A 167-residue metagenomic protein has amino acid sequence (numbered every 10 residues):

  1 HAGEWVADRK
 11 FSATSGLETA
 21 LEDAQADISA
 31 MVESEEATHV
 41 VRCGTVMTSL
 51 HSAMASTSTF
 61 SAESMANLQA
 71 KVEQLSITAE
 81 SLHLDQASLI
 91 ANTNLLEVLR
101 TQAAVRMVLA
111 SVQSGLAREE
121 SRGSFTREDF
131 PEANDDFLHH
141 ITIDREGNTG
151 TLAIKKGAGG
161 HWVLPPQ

Functional and structural regions predicted by a protein language model:
H1-Q167: Glycine- and aromatic-enriched mobile tails/lids
